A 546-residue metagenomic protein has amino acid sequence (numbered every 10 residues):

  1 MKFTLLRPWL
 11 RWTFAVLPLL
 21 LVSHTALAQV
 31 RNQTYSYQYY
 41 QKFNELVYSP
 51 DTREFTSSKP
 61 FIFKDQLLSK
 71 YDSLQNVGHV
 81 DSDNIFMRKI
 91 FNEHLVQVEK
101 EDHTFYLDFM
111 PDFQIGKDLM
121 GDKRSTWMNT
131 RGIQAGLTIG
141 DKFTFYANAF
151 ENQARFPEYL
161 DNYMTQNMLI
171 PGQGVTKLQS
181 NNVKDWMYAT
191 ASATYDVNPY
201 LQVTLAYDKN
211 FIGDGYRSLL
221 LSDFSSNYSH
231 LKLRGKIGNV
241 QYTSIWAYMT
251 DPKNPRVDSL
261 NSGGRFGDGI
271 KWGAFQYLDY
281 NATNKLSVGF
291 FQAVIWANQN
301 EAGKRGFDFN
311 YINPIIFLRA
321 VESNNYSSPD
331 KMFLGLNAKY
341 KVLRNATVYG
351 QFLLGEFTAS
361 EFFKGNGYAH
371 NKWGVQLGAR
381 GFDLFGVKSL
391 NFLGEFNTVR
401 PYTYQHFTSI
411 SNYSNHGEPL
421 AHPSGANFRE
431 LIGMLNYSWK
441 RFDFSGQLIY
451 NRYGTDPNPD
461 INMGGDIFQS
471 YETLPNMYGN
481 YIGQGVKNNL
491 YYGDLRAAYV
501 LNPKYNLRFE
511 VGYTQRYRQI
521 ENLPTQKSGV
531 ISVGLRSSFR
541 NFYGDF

Functional and structural regions predicted by a protein language model:
M1-K2, M249-P252, N451-G454: Short regulatory "switch" loops immediately downstream of catalytic or recognition motifs within protein catalytic
M1-Q33: Bacterial Sec-dependent N-terminal signal peptides
L5, Y216, I316-R319: Solvent-exposed, flexible loop/coil residues
R11-F14, Q75-M87, G479-Q484: Short, charged, low-hydrophobicity "junction" segments
W12, W186, N281, L286-F546: Exposed, low-structure sequence patches enriched in small/polar residues
V22, A206-K209, G493-L495: An exposure/low-complexity boundary signal
V30-N300, K364-W373, R380-H406, I410-A426 (+1 more regions): Outer-membrane beta-barrel channel domains
